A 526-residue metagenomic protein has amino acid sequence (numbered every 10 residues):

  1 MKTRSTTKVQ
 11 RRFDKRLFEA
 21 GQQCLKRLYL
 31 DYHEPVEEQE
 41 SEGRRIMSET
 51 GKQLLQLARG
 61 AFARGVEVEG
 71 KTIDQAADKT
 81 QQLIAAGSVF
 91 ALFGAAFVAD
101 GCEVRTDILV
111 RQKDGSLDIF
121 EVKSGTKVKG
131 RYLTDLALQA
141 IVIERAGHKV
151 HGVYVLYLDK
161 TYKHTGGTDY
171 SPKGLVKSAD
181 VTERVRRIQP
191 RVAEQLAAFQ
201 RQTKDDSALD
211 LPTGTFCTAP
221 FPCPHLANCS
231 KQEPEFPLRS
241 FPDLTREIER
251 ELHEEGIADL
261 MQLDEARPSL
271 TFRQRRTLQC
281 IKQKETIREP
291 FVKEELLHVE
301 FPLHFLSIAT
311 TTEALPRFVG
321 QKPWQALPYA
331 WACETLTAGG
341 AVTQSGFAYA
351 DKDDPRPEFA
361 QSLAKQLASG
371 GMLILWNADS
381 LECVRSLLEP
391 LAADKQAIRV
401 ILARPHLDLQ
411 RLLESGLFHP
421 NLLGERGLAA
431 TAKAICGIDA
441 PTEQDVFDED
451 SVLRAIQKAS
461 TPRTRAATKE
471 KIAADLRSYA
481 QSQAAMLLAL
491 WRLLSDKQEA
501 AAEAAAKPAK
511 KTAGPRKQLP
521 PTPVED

Functional and structural regions predicted by a protein language model:
M1-S116, R246-Q274, L278-C280: Metal-dependent nuclease catalytic cores that hydrolyze phosphodiester bonds in DNA/RNA, characterized by
L30, Q232-E233, R250-L252, M261 (+2 more regions): Short helix/loop capping segments that flank catalytic or ligand/cofactor-binding pockets
F90-G94, A99, E103-D107, I119-V122 (+2 more regions): Conserved DEDDh/DEDDy metal-dependent 3′-5′ exonuclease domain
F97, F291-Q366: Conserved RNase H-like, two-metal-ion catalytic cores of nucleic-acid enzymes
G166-E235, R246, E255, T431-A505: Acidic, Mg2+-coordinating catalytic module of metal-dependent nucleases/exonucleases that use a two-metal-ion mechanism
S240-M261, E265-Q274, V342-G371, S380-L388 (+1 more regions): Terminal, non-catalytic protein-protein interaction segments that mediate quaternary/complex assembly
I257-L315: Long, highly charged low-complexity segments
A500-D526: Acidic, low-complexity intrinsically disordered tails
